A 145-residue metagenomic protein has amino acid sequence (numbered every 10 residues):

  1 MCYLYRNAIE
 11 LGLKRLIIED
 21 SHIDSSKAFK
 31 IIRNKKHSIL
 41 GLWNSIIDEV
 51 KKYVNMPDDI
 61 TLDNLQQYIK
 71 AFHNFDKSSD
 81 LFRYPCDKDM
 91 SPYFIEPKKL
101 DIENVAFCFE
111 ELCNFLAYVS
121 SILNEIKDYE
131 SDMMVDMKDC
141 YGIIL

Functional and structural regions predicted by a protein language model:
M1-L145: Domain-scale activation on soluble regions of proteins
